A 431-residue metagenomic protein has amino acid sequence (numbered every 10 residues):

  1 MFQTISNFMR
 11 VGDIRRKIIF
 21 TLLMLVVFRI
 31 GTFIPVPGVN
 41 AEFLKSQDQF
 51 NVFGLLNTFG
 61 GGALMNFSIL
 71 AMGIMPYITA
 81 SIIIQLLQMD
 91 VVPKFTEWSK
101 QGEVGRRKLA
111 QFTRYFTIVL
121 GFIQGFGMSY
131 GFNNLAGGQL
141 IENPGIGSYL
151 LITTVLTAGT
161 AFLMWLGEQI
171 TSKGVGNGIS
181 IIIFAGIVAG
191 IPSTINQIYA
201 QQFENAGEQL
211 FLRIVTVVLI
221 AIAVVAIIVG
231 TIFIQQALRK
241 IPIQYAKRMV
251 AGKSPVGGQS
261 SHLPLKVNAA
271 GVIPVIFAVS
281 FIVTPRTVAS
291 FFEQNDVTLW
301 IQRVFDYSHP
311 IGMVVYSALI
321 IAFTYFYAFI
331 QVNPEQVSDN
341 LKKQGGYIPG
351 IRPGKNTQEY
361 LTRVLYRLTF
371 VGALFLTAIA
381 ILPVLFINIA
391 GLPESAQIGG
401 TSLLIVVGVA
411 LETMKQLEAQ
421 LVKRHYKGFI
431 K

Functional and structural regions predicted by a protein language model:
M1-E97, Q101-K431: N-terminal cationic and glycine-rich segments that engage phosphates or anionic surfaces
